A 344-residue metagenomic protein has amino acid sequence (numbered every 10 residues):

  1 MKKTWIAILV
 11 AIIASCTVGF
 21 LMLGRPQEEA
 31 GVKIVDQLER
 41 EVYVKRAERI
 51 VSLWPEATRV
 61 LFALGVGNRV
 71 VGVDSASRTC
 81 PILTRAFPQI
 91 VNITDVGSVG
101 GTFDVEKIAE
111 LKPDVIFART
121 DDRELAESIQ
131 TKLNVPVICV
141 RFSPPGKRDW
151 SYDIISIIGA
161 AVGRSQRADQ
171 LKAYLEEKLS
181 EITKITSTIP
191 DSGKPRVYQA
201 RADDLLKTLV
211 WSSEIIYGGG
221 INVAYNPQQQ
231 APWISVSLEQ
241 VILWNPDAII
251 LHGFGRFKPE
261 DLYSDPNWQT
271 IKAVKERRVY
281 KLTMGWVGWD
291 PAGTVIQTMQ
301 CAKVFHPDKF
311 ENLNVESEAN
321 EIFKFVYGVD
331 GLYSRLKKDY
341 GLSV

Functional and structural regions predicted by a protein language model:
M1-E29: Secretory targeting signatures
G24, A30-I34, L125-D204, Y225 (+1 more regions): Extracytoplasmic substrate-binding proteins
D36-Q37, I93-E106, Q228-L238: Short helix-initiation/N-cap motifs at beta->coil->alpha
R49-L111, V115-D121, G220-V223: A short, structured surface patch at a secondary-structure boundary
V51-W54, R69-D74, V115-R119, V137-R141 (+4 more regions): Structural recognition of the beta-strand scaffold that forms the well-ordered cores of secreted hydrolase catalytic
R78, K207-W233: Alpha-helical, coiled-coil/dimerization segments enriched in small aliphatic residues
T102-P113, K132, S235-N245: Short helices/loops that flank or line small-molecule/ion binding pockets
S212-E214, A231-R256: Ligand-binding pocket segment of bilobal, Venus flytrap-like solute-binding proteins
